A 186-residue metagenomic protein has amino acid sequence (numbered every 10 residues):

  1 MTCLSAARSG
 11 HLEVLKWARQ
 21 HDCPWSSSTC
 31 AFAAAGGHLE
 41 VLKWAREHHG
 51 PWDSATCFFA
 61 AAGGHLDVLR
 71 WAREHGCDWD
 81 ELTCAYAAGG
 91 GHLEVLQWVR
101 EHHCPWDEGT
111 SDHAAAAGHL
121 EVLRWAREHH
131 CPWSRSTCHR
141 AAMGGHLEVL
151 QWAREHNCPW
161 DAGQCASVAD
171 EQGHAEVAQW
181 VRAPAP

Functional and structural regions predicted by a protein language model:
M1-P186: Ankyrin repeat (ANK) tandem alpha-helical domains that serve as protein-protein interaction scaffolds, prominent
